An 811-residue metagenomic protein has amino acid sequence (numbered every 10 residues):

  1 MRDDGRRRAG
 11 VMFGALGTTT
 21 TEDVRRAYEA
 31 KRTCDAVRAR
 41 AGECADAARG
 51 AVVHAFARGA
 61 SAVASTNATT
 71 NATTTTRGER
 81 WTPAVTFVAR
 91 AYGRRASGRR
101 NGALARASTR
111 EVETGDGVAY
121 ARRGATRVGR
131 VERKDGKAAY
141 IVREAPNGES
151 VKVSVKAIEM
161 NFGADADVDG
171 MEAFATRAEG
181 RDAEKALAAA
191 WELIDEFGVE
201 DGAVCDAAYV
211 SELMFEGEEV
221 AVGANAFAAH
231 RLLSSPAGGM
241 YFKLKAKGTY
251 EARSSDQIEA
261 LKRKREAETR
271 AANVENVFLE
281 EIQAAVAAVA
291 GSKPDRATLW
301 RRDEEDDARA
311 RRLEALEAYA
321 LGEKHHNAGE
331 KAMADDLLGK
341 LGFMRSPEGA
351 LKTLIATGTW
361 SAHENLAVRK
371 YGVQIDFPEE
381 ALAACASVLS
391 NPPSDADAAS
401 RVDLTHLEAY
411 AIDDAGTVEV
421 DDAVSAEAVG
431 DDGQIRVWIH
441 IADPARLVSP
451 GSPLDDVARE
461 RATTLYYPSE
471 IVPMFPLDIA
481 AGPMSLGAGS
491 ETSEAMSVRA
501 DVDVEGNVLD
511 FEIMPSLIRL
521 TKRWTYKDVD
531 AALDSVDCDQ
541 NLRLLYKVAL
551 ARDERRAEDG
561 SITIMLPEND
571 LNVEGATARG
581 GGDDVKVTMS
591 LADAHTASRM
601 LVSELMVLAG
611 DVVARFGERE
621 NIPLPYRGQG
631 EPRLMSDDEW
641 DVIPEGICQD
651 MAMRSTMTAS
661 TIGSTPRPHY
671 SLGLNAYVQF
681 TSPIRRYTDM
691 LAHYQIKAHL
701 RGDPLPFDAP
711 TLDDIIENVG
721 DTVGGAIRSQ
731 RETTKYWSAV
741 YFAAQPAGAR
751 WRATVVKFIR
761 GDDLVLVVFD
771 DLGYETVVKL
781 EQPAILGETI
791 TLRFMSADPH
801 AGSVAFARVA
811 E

Functional and structural regions predicted by a protein language model:
M1-G93, A103: N-terminal chloroplast transit peptides
A60, A91-R95, R99-G115, E811: N-terminal plastid-targeting presequences
R110-D116, R122-R127, K137, G148 (+7 more regions): Electropositive polyanion-binding surfaces
L244-L261: Accessory beta->alpha helical hairpin/"wing" motif in late/C-terminal subdomains of nucleic-acid enzymes
E259-L279: Short, amphipathic alpha-helical interaction segments positioned at domain boundaries
V274-R301: Leucine-rich, amphipathic alpha-helical/linker segments
P294-R401, H406-E408: Low-complexity, highly charged intrinsically disordered N-terminal segments that act as targeting/localization
